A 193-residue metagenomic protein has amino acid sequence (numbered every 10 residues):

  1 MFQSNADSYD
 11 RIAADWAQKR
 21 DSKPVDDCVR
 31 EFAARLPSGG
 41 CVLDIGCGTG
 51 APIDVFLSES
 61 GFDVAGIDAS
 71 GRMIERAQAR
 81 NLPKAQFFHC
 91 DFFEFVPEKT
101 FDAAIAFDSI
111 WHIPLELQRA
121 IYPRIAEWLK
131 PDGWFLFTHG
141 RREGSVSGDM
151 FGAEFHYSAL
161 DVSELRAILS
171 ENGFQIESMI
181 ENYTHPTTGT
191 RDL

Functional and structural regions predicted by a protein language model:
M1-P37, E143: Conserved class I S-adenosyl-L-methionine
L43, T49-E94: Class I SAM-dependent methyltransferase SAM/SAH-binding core
I105-A106: A conserved beta-strand element that flanks and buttresses the S-adenosyl-L-methionine
H112-I113: A short His-aromatic
R119-P131: A short glycine-rich, Lys/Arg-flanked "PGG" loop and its adjoining helix->strand segment in the class I
D132-H139: Conserved beta-strand signature within the Rossmann-like core of class I S-adenosyl-L-methionine
G148-S163: Acceptor-substrate binding/catalytic loop of class I
F174-T184: Conserved S-adenosyl-L-methionine
